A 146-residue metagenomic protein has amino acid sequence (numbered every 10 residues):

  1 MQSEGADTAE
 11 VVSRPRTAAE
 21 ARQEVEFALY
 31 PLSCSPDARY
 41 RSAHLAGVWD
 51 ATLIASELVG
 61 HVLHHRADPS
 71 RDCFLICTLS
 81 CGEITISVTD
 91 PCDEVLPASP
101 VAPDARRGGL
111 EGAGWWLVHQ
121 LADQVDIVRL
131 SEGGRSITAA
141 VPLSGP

Functional and structural regions predicted by a protein language model:
M1-V12, R16, L63-P146: Conserved beta-strand-loop-beta-strand hairpin that lines the nucleotide-binding pocket of ATP/GTP-utilizing enzymes
P15-L29: N-terminal first-folded block
E20, D50, I54, L117: Charged catalytic carboxylate motif
V25, L29-P36, V62, R66: Short amphipathic alpha-helical segments enriched in hydrophobics
L29-S56: Conserved short strand/loop->alpha-helix "switch" segment adjacent to the catalytic nucleotide/phosphoryl-transfer site
W49-A55, V59-R66, S70: Short, well-structured hydrophobic secondary-structure segments
